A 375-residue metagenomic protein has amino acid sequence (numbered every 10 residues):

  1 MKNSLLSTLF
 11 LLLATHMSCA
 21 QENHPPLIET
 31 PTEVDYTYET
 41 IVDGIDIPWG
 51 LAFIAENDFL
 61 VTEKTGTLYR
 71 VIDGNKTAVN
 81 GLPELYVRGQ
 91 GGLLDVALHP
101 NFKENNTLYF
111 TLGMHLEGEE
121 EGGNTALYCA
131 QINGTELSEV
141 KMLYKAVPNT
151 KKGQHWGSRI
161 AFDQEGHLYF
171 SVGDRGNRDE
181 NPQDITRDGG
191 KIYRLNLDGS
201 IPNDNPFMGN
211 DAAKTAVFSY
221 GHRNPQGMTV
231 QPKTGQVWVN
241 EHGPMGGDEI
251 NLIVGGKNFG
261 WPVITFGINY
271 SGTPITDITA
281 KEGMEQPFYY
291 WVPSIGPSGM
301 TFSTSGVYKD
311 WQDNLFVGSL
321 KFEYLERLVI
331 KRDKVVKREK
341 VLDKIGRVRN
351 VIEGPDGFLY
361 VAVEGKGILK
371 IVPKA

Functional and structural regions predicted by a protein language model:
M1-N23: Bacterial Sec-dependent N-terminal signal peptides
Q21-R178, G227-V230, G235-G243, P293-K331 (+1 more regions): Acidic, Gly/Ser/Thr-rich repeat motifs that build Ca2+-stabilized beta-propeller blades
Q21-T37, E136-L137, S200-N210, F266-G283 (+1 more regions): Blade/loop signatures of beta-propeller domains
E39-V42, K76-P83, S138-K145, G199-F207 (+3 more regions): Beta-propeller fold detector
T125-G134, D184-D198, L252-V254: Beta-propeller blade signature
T186-L195, D204-K233, V237: Loop-centered beta-sheet repeat module
L195, K370-A375: Short beta-strand-to-coil "C-cap" segments at the C-terminal boundary of structured domains/repeats, marking
H222, K334-P355: Conserved blade-ending motifs and adjacent loop-strand segments that build the rim/top face of beta-propeller domains
